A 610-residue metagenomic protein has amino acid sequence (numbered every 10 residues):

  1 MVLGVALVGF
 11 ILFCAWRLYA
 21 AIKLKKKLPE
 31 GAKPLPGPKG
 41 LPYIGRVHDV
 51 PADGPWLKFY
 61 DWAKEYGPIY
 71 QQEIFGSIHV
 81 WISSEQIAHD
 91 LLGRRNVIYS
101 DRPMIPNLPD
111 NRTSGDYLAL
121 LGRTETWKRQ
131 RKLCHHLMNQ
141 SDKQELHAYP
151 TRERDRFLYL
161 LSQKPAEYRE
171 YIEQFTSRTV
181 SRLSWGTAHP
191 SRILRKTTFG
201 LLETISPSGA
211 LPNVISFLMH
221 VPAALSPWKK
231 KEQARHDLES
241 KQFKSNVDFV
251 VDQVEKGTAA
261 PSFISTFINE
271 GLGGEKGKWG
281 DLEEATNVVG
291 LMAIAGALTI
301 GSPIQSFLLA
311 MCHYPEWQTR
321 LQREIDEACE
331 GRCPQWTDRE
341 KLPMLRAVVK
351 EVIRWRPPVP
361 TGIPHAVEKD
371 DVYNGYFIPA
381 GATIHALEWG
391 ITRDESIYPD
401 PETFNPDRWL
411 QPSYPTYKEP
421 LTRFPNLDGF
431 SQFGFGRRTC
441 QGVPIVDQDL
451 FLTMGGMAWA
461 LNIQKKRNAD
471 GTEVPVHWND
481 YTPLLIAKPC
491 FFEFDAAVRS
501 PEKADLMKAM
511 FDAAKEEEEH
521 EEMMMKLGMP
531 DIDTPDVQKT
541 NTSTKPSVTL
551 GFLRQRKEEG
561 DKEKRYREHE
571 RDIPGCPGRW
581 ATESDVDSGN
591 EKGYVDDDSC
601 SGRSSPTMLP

Functional and structural regions predicted by a protein language model:
V2-T113, R129, T151-R156, L238 (+3 more regions): N-terminal membrane-proximal hinge/A-helix region immediately C-terminal to the signal-anchor transmembrane segment
K33, K39, K196-L201, T258-T266 (+6 more regions): Cytochrome P450 I-helix active-site segment
P38-P55, I78, P106-W185, K196-F249 (+5 more regions): Cytochrome P450 catalytic-domain helical core, especially the substrate-recognition surface and oxygen-activation
V47-D61, E65-G67, G331-G375, E395 (+1 more regions): Conserved cytochrome P450 K-helix E-x-x-R motif and the immediately C-terminal K′/meander segment
T176, V180, R235-N246, E270-D326 (+5 more regions): Central I-helix of cytochrome P450 enzymes
A295, W336-T337, Q411-L450, W478-T482: Cytochrome P450 heme-thiolate "Cys pocket" and heme-binding signature region
P315-W317, V443-L485: Cytochrome P450 heme-binding "Cys pocket" and the immediately downstream C-terminal segment
A386-L421: Conserved cytochrome P450 K-helix/beta-meander segment immediately N-terminal to the heme-binding cysteine loop
